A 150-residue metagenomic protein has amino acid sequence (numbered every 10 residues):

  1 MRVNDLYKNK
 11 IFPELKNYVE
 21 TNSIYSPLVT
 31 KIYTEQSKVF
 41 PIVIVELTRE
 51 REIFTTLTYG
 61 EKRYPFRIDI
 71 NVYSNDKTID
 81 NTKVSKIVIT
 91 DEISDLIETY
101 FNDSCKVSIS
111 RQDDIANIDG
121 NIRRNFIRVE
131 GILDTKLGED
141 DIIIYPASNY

Functional and structural regions predicted by a protein language model:
M1-E14, E52-R63, C105-Y150: Short, charged interaction patches at domain edges and termini
M1-T58, I87, D91: Small/polar-rich, solvent-exposed N-terminal microdomains that initiate assembly or binding
V19-S26, T99-S108: Short secondary-structure junctions
P41, F66, N125: Residues that flank catalytic or metal-binding motifs in active/ligand-binding sites
V45, I70, I127-G131: Short beta-strand element of the conserved SAM-dependent methyltransferase core
R63-D76: Active-site-adjacent structural patch at catalytic or cofactor/ligand-binding sites
D80-D103: Short, hydrophobic/π-rich interface segment
